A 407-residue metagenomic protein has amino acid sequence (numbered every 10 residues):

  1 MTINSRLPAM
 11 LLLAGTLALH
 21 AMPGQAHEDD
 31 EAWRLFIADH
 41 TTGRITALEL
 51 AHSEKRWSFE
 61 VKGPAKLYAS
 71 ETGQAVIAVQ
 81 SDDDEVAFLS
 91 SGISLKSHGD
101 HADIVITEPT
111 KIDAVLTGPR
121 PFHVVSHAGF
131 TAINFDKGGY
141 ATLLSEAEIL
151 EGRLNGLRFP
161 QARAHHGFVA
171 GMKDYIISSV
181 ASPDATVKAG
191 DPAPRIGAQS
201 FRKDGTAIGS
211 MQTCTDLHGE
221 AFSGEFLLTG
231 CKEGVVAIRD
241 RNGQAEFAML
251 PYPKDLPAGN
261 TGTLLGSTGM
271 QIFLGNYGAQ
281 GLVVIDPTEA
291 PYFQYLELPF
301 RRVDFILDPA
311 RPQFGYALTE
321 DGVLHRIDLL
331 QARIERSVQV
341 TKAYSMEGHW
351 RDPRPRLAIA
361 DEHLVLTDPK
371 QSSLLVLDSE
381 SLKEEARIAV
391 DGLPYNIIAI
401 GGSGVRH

Functional and structural regions predicted by a protein language model:
M1-L11: Bacterial N-terminal signal peptides that target proteins for export
A9-H20: Bacterial N-terminal signal peptides
H20-H407: Predominantly soluble domains enriched in secretory-pathway, periplasmic, or organellar proteins
